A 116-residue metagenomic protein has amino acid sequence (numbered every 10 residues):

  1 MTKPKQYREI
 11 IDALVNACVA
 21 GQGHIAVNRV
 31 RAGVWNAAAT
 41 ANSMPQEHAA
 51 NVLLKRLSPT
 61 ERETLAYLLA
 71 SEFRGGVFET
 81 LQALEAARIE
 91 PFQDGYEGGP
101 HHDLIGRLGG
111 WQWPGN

Functional and structural regions predicted by a protein language model:
M1-P59, Q82, A86, P91-D94: N-terminal low-complexity, intrinsically disordered segments
Q6, V27, L65, D103-I105: Alpha-helical protein-protein interaction elements
A50, L65-A66: A structural signal for short hydrophobic/aromatic patches embedded in well-ordered alpha helices
P59-T60, T64, S71, G75: Surface-exposed, polar/charged faces of alpha-helical domains in mature secreted/periplasmic/lumenal proteins
G75-N116: Amphipathic alpha-helical binding modules
